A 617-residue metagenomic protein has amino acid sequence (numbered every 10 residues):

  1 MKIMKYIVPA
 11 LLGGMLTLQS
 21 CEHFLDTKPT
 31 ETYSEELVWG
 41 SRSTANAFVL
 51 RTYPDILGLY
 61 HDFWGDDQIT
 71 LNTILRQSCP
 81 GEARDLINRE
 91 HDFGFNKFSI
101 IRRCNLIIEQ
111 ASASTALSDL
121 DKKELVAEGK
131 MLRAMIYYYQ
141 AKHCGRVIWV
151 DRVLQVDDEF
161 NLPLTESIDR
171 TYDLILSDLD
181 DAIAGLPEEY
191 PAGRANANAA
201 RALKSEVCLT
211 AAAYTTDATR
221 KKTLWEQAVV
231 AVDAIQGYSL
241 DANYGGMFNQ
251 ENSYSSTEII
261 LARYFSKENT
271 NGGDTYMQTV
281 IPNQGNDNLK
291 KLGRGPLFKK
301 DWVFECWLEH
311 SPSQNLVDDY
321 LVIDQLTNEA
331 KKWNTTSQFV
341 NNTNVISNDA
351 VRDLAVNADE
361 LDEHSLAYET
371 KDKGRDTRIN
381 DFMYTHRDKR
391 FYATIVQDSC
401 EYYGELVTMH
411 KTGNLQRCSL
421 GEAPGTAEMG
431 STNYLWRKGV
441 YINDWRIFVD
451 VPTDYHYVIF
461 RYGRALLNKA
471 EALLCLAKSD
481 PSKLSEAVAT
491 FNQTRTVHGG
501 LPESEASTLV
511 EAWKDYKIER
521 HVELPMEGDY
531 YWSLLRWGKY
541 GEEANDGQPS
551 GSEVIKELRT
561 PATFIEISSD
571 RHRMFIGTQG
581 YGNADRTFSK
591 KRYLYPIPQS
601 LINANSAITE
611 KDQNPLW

Functional and structural regions predicted by a protein language model:
L18-S20: C-terminal motif of bacterial Sec signal peptides marking the signal peptidase cleavage site
E22-L75, E206-R417, A544: An aromatic- and glycine-enriched ligand-binding surface/loop that stacks and positions planar moieties
S34, W39-L59, I74-C144, F160-A192 (+8 more regions): Conserved, well-structured interaction surfaces
K97-F98, L174, N249-K332, G421-T426 (+4 more regions): Long, intrinsically disordered, low-complexity segments
A141-I148, Y190, T210-T219, C475-S479: Short coil/turn linking the two alpha-helices of tandem helical-hairpin repeats
Y368-T494: C-terminal substrate/ligand-recognition segments
